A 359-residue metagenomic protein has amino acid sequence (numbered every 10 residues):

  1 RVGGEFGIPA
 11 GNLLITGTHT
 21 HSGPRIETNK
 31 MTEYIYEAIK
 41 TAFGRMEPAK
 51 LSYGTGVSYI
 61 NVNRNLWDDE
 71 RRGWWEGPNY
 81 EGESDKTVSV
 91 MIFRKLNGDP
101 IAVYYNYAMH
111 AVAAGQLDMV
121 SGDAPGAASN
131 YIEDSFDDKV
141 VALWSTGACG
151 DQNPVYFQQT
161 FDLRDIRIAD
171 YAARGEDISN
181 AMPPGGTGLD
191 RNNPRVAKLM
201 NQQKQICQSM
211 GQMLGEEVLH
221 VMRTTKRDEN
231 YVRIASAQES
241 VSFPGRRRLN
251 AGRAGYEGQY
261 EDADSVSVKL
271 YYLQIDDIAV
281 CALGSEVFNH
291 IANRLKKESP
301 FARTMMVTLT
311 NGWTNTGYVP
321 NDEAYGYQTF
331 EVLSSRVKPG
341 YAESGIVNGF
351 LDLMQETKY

Functional and structural regions predicted by a protein language model:
R1-Y359: Non-catalytic substrate/cofactor recognition surfaces at enzyme active-site rims
